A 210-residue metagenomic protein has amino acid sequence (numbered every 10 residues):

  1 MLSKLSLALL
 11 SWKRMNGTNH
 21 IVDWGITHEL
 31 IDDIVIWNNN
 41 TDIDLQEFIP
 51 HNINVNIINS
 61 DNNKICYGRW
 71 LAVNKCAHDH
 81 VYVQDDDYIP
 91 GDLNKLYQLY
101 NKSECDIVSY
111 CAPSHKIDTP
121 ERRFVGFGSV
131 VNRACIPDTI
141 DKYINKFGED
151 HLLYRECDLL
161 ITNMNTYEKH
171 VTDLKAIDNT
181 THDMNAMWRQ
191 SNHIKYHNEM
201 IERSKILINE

Functional and structural regions predicted by a protein language model:
L2-H20, N39-D44, N56-I57, Y100-D106 (+3 more regions): Catalytic phosphate/metal-binding cores of nucleic-acid and nucleotide-processing enzymes, i.e., regions that mediate
L2-S6, L10-I21, I144-E210: C-terminal catalytic/acceptor-binding lobe
G17, S60-G68, L153-R155: A short, glycine-/small-residue-rich helix N-cap motif at loop->alpha-helix starts within glycosyltransferase
V22-I58: Acidic donor-binding segment of Leloir-type glycosyltransferases
I31, H78, E104-I107: Short, high-confidence coil segments that cap the C-terminus of an alpha-helix and link into the following beta-strand
C66-K75, T162: Short, conserved alpha-helix that lines the donor NDP-sugar binding/gating region of sugar-transfer enzymes
V73, Y88-D150, E156: Conserved catalytic core of nucleotide-sugar-dependent glycosyltransferases
H78-D87: Short beta-strand-to-loop acidic/aromatic patch adjacent to the donor-nucleotide binding site
